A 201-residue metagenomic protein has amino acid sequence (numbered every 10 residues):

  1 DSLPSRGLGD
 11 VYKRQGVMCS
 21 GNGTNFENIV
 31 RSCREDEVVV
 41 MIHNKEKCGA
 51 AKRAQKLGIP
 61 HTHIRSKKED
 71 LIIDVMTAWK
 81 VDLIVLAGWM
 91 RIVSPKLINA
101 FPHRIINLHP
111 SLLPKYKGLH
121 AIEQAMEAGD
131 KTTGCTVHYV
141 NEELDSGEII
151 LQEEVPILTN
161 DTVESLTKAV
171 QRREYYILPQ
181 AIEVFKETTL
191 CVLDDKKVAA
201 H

Functional and structural regions predicted by a protein language model:
D1-Y12: Single conserved hydrophobic/aromatic residue that forms the stacking wall/gate of nucleotide- or nucleobase-binding
D10-H201: One-carbon transfer enzymes
